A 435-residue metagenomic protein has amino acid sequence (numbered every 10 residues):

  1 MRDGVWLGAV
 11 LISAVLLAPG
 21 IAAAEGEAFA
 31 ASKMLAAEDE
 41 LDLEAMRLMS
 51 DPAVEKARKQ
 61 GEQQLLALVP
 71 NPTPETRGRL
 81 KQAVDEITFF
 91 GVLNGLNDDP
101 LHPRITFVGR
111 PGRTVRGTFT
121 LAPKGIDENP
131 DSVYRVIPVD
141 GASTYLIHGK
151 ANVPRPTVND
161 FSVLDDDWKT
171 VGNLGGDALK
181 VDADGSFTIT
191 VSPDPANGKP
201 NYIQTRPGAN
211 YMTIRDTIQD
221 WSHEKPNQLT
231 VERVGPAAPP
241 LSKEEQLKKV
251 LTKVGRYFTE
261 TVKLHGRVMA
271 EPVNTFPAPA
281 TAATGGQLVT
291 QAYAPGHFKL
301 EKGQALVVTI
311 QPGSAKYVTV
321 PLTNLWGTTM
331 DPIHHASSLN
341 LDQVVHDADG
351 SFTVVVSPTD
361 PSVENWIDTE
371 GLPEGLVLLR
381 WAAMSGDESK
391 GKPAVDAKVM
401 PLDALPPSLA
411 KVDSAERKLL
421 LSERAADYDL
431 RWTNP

Functional and structural regions predicted by a protein language model:
M1-A9: Bacterial N-terminal signal peptides that target proteins for export
G8-A18: Bacterial N-terminal signal peptides
G20-A24: Sec/Tat signal peptide C-region and signal peptidase I cleavage site
E25-P435: A compositional/structural signature for long, glycine/proline-rich flexible linkers and loops on extracytoplasmic
